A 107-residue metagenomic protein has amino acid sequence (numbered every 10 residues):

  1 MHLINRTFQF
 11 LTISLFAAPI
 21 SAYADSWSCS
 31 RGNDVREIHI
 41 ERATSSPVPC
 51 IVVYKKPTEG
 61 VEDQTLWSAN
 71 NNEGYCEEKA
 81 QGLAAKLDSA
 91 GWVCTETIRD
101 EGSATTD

Functional and structural regions predicted by a protein language model:
M1, Y23-D25: Absolute protein N-terminus
M1-L11: Bacterial N-terminal signal peptides that target proteins for export
A17-S21: N-terminal signal peptide c-region/cleavage motif recognized by signal peptidases
D25-D107: Post-signal/leader-peptide non-cytosolic segments of secretory proteins
